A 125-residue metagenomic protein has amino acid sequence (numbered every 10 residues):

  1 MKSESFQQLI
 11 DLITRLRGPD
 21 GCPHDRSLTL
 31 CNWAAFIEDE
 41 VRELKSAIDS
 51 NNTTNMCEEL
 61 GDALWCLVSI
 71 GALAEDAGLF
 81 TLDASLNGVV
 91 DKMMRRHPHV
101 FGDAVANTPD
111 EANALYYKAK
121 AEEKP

Functional and structural regions predicted by a protein language model:
M1-L60, C66-P125: Flexible "arm" and connector segments at domain edges
